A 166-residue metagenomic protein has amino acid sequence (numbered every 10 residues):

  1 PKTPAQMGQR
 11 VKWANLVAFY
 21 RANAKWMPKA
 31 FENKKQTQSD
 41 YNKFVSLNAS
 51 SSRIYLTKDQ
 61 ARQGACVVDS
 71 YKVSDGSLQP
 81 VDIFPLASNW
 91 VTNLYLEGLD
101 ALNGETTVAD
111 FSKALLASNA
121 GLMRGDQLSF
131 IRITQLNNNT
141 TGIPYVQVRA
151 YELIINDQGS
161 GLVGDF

Functional and structural regions predicted by a protein language model:
G8-R53: N-terminal accessory alpha/beta regions
Q36-F166: Charged linear interaction tracts used for macromolecular binding and regulation
